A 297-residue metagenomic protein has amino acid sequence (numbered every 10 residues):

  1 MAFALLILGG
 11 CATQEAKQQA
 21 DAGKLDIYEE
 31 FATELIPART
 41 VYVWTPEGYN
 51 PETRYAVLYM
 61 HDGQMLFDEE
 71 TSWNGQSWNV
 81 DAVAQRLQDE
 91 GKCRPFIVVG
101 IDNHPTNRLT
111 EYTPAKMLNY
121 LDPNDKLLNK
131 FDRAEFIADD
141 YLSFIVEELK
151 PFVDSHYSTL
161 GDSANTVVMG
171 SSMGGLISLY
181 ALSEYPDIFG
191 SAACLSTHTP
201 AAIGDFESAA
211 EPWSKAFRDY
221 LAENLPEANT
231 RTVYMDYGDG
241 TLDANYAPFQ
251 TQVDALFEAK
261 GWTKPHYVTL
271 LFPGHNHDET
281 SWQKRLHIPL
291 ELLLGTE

Functional and structural regions predicted by a protein language model:
M1-A4, Q252: Sec-dependent signal peptide recognition, specifically the positively charged N-region followed immediately by
G9-G10: C-terminal motif of bacterial Sec signal peptides marking the signal peptidase cleavage site
Q14-E297: Non-catalytic cap/lid and distal C-terminal segments of serine-dependent acyl enzymes
